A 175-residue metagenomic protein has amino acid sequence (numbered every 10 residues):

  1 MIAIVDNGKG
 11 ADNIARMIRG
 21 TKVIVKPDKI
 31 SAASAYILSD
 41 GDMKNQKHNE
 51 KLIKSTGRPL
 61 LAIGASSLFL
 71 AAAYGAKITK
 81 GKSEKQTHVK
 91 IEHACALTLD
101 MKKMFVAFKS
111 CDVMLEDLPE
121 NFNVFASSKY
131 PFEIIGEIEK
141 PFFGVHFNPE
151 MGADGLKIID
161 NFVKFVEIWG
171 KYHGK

Functional and structural regions predicted by a protein language model:
I2-N7, G81-K85, I91-K175: Amide-donor transfer/coupling interface in amidating biosynthetic enzymes
I4, K9-I63, S67-Y74: Flexible gly/pro-rich beta->alpha loop and the following alpha-helix that scaffold active-site loops
K44, I78, F147: Short, flexible micro-motifs
L68-F69, K85-T87: Short gly/pro/ser/thr-enriched loop/turn and capping motifs at secondary-structure boundaries
Y74-K82: A glycine-rich, often tryptophan-bearing local segment used as a flexible ligand/cofactor-contacting loop or short
